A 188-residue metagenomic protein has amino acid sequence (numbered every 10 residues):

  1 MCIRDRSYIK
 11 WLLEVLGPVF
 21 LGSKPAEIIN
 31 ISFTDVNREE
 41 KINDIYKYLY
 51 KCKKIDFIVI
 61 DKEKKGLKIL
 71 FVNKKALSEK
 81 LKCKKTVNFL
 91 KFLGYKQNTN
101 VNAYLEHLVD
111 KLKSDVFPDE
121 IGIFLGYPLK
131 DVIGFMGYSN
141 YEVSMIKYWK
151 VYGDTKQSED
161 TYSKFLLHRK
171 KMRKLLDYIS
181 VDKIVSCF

Functional and structural regions predicted by a protein language model:
M1-I3: Short, small-residue-biased leader/transition segments that mark boundaries at the very start of proteins
W11-E14, P18-E63: A positional/architectural concept
K24-A26, K65-L67, P118-E120: Short, surface-exposed beta-edge/turn micro-motifs
E40-N100: A glycine-rich, hydrophobic loop/mini-helix early in the fold
K54, K113, G137, Y141 (+1 more regions): Generic secondary-structure signature for well-ordered alpha-helical cores
F92-D119: Internal catalytic-core helix/loop-beta-alpha segment that presents or stabilizes conserved functional determinants
P118-S144: Hydrophobic/aromatic-rich, well-ordered segments within soluble, folded domains that form packed cores
K147-F188: Long, compositionally biased
